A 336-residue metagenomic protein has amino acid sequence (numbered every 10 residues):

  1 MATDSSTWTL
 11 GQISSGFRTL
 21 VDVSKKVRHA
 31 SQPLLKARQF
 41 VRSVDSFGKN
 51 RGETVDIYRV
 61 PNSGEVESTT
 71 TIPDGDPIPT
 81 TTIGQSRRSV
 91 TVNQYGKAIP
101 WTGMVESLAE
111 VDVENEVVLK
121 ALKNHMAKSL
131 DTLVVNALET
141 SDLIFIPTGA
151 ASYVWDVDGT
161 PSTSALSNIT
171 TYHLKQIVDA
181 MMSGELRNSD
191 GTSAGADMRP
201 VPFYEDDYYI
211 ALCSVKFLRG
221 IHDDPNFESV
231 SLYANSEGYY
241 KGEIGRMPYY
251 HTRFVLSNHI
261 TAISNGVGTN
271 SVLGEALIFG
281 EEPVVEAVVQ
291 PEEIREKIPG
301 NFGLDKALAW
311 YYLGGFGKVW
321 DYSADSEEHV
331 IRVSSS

Functional and structural regions predicted by a protein language model:
M1-V92, V330, S334-S336: N-terminal "assembly arms/tails" that initiate or stabilize quaternary assembly in self-assembling proteins
A2-R38, V154-G195, K216-S336: Sequence/fold signature of self-assembling virion shell proteins
S46-K49, G195-E205, I210, I244-R246 (+1 more regions): A general structural signal for short secondary-structure junctions and capping/turn motifs
I57, S86-D158, P202-V215, G300-Y312: Long, contiguous amphipathic alpha-helices that act as assembly "spine/axial" helices in icosahedral shell and virion
S63-G64, E106, F217-L218: Solvent-exposed loop/turn segments at secondary-structure junctions within structured extracellular/periplasmic domains
T70-T71, S141, P161-S164: N-terminal compositionally biased, intrinsically disordered segments and leader/signal-like regions
T80-Q85, N115-E116, K123-M126, A234-Y239 (+1 more regions): Glycine-rich loops and low-complexity Gly/Arg-rich segments that provide flexible linkers or classic glycine-based
